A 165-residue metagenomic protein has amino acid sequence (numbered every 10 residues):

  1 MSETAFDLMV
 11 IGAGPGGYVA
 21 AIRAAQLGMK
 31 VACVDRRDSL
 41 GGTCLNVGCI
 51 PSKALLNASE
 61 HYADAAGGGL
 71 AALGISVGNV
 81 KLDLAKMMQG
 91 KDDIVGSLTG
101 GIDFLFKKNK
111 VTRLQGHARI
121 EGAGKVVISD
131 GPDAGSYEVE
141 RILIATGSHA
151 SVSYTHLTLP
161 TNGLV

Functional and structural regions predicted by a protein language model:
S2-F6, I22-L157: Glycine-rich flavin
A13-G14: Glycine-rich Rossmann-fold phosphate-binding loop(s) that bind the pyrophosphate of adenine dinucleotide cofactors
G17: N-terminal Rossmann-fold NAD(P) dinucleotide-binding loop
H156-V165: Single conserved hydrophobic/aromatic residue that forms the stacking wall/gate of nucleotide- or nucleobase-binding
